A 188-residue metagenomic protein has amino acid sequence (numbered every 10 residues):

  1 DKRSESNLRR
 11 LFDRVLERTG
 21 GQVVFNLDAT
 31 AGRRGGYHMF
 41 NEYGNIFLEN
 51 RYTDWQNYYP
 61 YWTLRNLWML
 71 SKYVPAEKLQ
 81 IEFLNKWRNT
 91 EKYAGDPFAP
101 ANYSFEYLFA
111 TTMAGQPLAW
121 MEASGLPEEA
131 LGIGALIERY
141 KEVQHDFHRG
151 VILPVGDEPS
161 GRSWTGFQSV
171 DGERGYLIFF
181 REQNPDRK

Functional and structural regions predicted by a protein language model:
R3-G125: Glycan-recognition surfaces
N7-L8, G21, A101-N102, F147 (+2 more regions): Short amphipathic alpha-helical surface micro-motifs
G44, G150, W164-G166: Glycine-centered structural positions embedded in regular secondary structure
T112-G156: Aromatic- and carboxylate-lined catalytic core of secreted/periplasmic carbohydrate-active enzymes
E158-K188: Carbohydrate-binding surface patches
